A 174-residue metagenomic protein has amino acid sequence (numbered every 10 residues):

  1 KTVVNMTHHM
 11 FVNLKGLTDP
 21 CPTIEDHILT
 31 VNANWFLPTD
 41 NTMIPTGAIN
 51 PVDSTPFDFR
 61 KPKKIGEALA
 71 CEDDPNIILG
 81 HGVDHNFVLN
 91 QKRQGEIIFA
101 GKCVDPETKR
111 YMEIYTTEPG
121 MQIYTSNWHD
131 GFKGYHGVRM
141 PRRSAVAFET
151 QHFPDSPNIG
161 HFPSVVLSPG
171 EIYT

Functional and structural regions predicted by a protein language model:
K1-T174: An exposed, glycine/acidic-rich loop-and-rim segment of catalytic or binding clefts
